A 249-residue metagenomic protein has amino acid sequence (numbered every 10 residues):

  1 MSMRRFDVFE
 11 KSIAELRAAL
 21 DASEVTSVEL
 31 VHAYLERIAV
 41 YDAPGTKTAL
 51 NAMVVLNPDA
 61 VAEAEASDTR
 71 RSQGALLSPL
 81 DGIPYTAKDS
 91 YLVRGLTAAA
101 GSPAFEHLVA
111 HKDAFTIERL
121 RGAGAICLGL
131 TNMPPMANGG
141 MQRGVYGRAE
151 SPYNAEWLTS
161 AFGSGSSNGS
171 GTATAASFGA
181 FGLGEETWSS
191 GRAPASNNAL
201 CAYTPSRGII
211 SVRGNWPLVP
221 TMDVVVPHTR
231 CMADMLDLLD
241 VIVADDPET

Functional and structural regions predicted by a protein language model:
M1-A99, P103-E106, M136-N138: Short, well-ordered alpha-helical
F6, L20, A110, V225-H228: Hydrophobic alpha-helical scaffolding
K11, A22-V25, A161, N168 (+1 more regions): Residue-level signal for the nucleotide or nucleotide-sugar donor/cofactor binding architecture
A14, H32-L35, V61, E65 (+5 more regions): Predominant activation on well-ordered alpha-helical scaffold segments within soluble catalytic domains
I38-D42, A64-S72, R121-G124, T204 (+2 more regions): Structural signal for hydrophobic packing residues in well-ordered secondary-structure cores of soluble enzyme domains
P44-K47, L80-D223: Short glycine/serine-rich loop/turn segments
T204-T249: A short helix-breaking turn/cap at a secondary-structure junction
